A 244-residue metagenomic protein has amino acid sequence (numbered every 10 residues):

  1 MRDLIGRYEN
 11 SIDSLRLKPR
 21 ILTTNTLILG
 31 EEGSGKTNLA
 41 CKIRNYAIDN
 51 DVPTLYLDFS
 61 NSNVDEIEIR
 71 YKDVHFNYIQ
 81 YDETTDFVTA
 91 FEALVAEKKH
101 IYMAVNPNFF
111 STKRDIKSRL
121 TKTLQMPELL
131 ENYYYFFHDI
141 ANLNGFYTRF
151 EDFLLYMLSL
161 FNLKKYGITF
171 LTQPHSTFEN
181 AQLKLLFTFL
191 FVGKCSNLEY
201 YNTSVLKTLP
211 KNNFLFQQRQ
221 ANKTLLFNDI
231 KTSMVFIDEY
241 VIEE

Functional and structural regions predicted by a protein language model:
M1-G30, N45, R149-D152, F178 (+4 more regions): Basic- and hydrophobic-enriched, low-structure N-terminal and domain-boundary segments that flank ATP-binding catalytic
I21, T26-S34, L39-K42, F109-V205 (+1 more regions): Conserved P-loop NTPase motor cores
G33-D82: Walker A/P-loop NTP-binding active-site region of P-loop NTPases, recognizing the glycine-rich GxxxxGKT/S
D58, A104, H138-D139: Walker B catalytic carboxylates
S62-E66, F87, E199-Y200: Short, charged/polar "capping" segments at the starts of alpha-helices and the immediately preceding loops
F76-V95: A short, well-structured beta->alpha microelement
F91-S118: Conserved P-loop NTPase mechanochemical-coupling segment
V205-K211: Conserved C-terminal "switch" segment of AAA+ ATPases
